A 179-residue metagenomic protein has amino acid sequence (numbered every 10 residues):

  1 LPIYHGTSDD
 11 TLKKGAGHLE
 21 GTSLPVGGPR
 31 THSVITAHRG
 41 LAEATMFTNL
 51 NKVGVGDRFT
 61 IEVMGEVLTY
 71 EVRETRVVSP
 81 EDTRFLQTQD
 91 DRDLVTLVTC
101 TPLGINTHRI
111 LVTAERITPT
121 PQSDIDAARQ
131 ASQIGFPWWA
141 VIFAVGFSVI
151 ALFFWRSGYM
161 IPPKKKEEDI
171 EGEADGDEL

Functional and structural regions predicted by a protein language model:
L1-A140, G158-E178: Solvent-exposed, non-transmembrane regions of membrane-associated and secreted proteins
V145-M160: Alpha-helical transmembrane segments
